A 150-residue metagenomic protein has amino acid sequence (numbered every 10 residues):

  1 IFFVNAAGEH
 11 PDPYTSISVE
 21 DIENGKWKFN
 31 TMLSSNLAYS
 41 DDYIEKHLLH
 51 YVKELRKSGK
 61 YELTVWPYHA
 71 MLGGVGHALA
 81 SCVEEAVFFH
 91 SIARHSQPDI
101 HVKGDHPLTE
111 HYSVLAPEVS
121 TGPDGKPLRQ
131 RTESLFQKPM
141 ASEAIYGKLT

Functional and structural regions predicted by a protein language model:
I1-T150: Active-site-adjacent betaalpha module
